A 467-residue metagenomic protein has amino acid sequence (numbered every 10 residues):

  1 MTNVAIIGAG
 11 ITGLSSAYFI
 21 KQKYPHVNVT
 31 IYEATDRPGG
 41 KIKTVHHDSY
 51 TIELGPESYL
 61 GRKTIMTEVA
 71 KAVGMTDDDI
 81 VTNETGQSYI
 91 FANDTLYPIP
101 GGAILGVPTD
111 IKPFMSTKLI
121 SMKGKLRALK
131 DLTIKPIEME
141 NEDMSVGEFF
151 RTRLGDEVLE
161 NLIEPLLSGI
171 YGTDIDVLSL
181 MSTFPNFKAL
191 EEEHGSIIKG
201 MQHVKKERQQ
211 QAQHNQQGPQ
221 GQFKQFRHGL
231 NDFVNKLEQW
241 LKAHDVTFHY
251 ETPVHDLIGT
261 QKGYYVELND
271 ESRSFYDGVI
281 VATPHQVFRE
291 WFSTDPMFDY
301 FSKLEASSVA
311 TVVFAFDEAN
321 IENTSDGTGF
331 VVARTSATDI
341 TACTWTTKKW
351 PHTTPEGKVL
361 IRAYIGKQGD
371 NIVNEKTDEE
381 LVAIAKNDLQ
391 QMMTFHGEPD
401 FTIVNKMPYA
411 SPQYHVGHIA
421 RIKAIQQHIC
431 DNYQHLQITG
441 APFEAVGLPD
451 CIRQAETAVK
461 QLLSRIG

Functional and structural regions predicted by a protein language model:
M1-T12: Beta1/beta-strand and adjacent pyrophosphate-binding region of the FAD-binding site in flavoprotein oxidoreductases
T12, R37, Q286: Conserved Rossmann-like nucleotide-cofactor binding loop
K21-H46: Glycine-rich FAD pyrophosphate-binding loop
D48-I137: Dinucleotide-binding Rossmann-like beta1-alpha1 core, especially the glycine-rich loop that anchors the ADP
N83-E84, Y250-T252, I258, G440: Short loop/edge segments at beta-strand edges and connector loops that shape dinucleotide/nucleotide cofactor-binding
G101, S325, W345-G467: Conserved flavin/dinucleotide-binding core of flavoenzymes
A128-T252: Active-site/ligand-binding neighborhood in enzyme catalytic cores
P253-I361, Q368-N374, Q391-M392: Mid-domain catalytic core of redox enzymes that form a hydrophobic substrate pocket/lid adjacent to a catalytic redox
